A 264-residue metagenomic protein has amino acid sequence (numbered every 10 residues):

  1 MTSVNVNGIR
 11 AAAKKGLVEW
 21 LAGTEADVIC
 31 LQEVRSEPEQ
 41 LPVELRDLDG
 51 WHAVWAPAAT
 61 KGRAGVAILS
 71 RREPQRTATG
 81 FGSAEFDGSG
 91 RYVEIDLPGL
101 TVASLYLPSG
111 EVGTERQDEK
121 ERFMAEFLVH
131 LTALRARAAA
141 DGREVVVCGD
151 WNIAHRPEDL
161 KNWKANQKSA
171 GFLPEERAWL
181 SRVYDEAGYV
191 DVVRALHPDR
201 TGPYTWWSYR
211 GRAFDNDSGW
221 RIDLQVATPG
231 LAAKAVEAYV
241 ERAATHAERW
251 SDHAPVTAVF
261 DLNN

Functional and structural regions predicted by a protein language model:
M1-L48, H52, A58-V66, V183 (+1 more regions): N-terminal, active-site-proximal structural segment of metallo-dependent hydrolase catalytic domains
S3, V66-I68, Y92-E94, S104 (+3 more regions): Conserved hydrophobic/aromatic beta-strand scaffold that supports enzyme active sites
V4-N5, L21-L41, V102, L131-P157 (+4 more regions): Active-site beta-strand/loop signature of hydrolases that rely on acidic residues for catalysis
K14-K15, S89, R177: Structural motif corresponding to alpha-helix initiation and N-cap regions
G23, P38, T77-F81, R156-N264: Metal-dependent phosphoester-hydrolase catalytic domains
V34-E37, V43-E115: Structured beta-strand-rich core segments of catalytic domains in phosphoester-bond hydrolases
G82-S83, L107-A125, K164-S169: Surface-exposed cleft-lining segments at the edges of enzyme active sites
Q117-A139: A long, amphipathic alpha-helix that forms part of the scaffold/cap immediately adjacent to metal-dependent active
